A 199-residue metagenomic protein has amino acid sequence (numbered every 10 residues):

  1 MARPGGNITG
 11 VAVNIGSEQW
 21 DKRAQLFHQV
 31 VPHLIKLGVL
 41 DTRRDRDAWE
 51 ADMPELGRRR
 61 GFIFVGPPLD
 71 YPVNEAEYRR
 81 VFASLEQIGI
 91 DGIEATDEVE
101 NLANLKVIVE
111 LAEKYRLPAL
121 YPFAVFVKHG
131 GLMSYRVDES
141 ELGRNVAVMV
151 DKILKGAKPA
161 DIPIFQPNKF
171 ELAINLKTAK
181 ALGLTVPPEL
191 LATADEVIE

Functional and structural regions predicted by a protein language model:
M1-E199: Short hydrophobic alpha-helices and adjacent helix-cap/hinge residues
